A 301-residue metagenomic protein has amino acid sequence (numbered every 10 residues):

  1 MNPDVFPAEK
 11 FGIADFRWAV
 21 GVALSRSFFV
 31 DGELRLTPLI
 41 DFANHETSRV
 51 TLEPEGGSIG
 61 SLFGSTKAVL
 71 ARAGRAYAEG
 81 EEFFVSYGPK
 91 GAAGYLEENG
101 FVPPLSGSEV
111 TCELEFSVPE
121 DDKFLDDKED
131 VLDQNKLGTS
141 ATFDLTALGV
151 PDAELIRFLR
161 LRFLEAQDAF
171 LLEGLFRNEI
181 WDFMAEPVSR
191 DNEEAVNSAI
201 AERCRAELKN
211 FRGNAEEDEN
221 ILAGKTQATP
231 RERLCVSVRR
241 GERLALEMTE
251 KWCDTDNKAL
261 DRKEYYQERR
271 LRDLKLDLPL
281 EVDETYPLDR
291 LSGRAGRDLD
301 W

Functional and structural regions predicted by a protein language model:
M1-W301: Long, positively charged leader/targeting segments at protein N-termini
